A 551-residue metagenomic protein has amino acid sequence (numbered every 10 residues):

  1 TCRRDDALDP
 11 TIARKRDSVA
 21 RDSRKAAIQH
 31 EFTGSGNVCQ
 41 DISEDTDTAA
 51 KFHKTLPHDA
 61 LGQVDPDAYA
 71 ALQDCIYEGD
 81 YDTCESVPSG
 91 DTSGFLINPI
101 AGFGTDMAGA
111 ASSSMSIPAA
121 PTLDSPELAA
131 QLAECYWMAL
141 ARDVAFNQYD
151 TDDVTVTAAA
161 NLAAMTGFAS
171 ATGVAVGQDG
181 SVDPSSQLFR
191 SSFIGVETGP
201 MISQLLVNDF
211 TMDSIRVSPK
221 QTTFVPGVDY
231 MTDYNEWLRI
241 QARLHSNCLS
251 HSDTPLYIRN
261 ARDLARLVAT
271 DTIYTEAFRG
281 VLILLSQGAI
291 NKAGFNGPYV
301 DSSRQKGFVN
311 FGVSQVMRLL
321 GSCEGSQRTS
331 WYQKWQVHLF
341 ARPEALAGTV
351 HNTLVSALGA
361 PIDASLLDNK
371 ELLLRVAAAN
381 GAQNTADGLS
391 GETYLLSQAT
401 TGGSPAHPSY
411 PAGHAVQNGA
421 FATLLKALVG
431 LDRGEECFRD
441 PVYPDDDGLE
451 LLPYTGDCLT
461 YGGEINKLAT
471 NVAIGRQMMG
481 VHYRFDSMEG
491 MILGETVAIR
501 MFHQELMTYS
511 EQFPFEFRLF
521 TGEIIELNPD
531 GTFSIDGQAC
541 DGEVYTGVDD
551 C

Functional and structural regions predicted by a protein language model:
T1-R484, M488-C551: Hydrophobic alpha-helical bundle signature of multipass membrane enzymes
